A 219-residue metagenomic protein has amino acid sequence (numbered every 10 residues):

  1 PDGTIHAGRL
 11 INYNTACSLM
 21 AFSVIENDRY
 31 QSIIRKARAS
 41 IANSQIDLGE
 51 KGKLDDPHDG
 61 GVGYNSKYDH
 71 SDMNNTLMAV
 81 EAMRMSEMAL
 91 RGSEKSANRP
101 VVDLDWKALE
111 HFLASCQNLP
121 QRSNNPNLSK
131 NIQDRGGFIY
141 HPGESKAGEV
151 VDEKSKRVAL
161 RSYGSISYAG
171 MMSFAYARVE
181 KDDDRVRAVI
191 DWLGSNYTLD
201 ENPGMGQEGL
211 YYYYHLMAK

Functional and structural regions predicted by a protein language model:
P1-A39, N43-K219: An alpha-helical repeat/solenoid feature that recognizes helix-turn-helix modules
